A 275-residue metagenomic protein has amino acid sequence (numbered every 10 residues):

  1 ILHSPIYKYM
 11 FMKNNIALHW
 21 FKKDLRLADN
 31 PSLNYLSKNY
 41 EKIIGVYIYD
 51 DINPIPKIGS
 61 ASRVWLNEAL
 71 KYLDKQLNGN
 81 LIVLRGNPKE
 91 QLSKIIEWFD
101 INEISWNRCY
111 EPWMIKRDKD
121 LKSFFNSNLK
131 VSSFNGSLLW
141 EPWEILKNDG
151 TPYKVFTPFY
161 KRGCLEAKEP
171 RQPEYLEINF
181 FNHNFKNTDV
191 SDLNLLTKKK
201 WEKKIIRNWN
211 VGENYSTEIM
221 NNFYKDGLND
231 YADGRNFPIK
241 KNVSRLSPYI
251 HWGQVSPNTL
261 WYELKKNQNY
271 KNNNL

Functional and structural regions predicted by a protein language model:
I1-F11: Short, Lys/Arg-enriched N-terminal segments with co-localized hydrophobic residues within the first ~10-30 amino acids
I1-H3, K23, I101, G253: Generic secretory/membrane-interface signal
Y7, F21, D189-D192: Terminal low-complexity, poorly structured segments
M10-K168: Trp/Phe/Arg-rich N-terminal binding region typifying the photolyase-homology
P152-L275: Glycine/tryptophan-enriched, flexible segments
